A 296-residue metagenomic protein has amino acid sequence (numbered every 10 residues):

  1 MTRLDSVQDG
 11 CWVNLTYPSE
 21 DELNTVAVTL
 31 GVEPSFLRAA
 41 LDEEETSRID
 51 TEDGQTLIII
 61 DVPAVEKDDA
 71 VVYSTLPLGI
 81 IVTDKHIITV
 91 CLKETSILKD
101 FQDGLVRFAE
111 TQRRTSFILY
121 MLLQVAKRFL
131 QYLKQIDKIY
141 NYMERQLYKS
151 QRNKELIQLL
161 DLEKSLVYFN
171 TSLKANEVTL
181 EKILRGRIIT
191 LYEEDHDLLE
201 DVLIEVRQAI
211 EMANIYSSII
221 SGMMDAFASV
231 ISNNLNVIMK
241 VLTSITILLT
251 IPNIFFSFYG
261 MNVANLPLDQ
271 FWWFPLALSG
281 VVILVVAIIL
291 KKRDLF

Functional and structural regions predicted by a protein language model:
M1-G186, T190-Y192, L198-D201, E205-M212 (+2 more regions): Peripheral, non-transmembrane regulatory/ligand-interaction domains of membrane transport proteins
G31, R207-F296: Hydrophobic alpha-helical transmembrane segments and their immediately adjacent juxtamembrane loops
